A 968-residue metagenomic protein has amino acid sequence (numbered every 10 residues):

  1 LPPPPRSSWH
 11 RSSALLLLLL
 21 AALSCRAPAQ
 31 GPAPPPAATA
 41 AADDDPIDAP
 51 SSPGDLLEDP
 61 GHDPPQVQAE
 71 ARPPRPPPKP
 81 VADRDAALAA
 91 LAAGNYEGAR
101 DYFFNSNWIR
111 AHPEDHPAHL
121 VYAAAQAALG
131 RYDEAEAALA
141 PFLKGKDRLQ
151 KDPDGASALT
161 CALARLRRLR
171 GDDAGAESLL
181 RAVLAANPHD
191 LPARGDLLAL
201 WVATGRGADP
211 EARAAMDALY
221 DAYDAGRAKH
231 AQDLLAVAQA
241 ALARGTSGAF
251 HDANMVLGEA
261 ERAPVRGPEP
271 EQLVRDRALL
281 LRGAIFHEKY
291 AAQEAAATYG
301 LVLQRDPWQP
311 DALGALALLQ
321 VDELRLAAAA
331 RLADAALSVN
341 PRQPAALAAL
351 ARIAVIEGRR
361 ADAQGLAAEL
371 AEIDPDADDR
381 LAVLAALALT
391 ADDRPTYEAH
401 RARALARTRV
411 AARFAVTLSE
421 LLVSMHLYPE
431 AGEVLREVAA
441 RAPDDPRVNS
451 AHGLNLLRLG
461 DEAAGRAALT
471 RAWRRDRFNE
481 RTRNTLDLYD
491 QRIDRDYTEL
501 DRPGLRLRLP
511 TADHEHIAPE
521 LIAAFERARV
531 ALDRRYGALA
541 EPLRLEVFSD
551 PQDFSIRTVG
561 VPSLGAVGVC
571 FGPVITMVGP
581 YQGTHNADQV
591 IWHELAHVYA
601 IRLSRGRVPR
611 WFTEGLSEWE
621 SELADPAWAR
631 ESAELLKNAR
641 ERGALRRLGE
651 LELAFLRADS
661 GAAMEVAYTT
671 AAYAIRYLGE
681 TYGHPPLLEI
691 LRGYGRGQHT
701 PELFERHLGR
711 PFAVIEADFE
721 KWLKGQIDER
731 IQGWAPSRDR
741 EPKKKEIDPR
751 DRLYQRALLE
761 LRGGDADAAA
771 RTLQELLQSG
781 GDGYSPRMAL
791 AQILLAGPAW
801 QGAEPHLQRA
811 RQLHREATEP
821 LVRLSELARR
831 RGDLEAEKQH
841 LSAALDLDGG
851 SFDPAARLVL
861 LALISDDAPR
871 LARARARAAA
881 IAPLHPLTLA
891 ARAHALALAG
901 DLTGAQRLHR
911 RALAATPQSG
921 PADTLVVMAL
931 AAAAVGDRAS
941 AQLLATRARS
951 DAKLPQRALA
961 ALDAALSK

Functional and structural regions predicted by a protein language model:
A38-I47, S52-P74, A87-L88, Y102 (+24 more regions): Beta/coil-rich, acidic/histidine-enriched accessory regions frequently appended to metallopeptidases
L88, A124, R165, A199 (+14 more regions): Residue-level recognition of tetratricopeptide repeat
A92, A128, L169, A203-T204 (+15 more regions): Register position in tetratricopeptide repeats
A111-P113, D147, D154, P188 (+16 more regions): Short coil turns that delineate tetratricopeptide repeat
K151, A297, Q304, R331 (+11 more regions): Juxtacatalytic substrate-recognition/specificity segment
